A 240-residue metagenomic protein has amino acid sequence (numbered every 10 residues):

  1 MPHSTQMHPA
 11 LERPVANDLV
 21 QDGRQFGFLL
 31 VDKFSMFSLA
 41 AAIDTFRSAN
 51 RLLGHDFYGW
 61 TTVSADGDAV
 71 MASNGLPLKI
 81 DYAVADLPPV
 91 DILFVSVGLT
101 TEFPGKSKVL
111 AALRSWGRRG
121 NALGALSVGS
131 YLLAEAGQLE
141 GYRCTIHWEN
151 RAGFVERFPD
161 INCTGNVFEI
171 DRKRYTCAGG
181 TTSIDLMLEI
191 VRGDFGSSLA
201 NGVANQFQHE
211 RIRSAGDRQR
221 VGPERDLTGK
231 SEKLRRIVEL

Functional and structural regions predicted by a protein language model:
M1-L123, L132-E135, T164, L188 (+3 more regions): Extended, subdomain-level signal for the structured scaffold at the beginning of enzyme domains
G23-Q25, R143, K173: Residues that mark the start of a beta-strand
L76-L78, P159, A178: Short, surface-exposed amphipathic charged segments that create phosphate/polyanion-binding patches used for binding
F103, S107-L110, T145-W148, A152 (+2 more regions): Short, amphipathic alpha-helical segments
L123-G124, T145, T164, Y175: Structural detector of well-ordered beta-strand residues that form the stable sheet scaffold of enzyme domains
L139-I170, G202-F207: A conserved active-site-flanking secondary-structure segment within enzyme catalytic domains
G165-Q208: Conserved anion/nucleotide-ligand pocket segment
